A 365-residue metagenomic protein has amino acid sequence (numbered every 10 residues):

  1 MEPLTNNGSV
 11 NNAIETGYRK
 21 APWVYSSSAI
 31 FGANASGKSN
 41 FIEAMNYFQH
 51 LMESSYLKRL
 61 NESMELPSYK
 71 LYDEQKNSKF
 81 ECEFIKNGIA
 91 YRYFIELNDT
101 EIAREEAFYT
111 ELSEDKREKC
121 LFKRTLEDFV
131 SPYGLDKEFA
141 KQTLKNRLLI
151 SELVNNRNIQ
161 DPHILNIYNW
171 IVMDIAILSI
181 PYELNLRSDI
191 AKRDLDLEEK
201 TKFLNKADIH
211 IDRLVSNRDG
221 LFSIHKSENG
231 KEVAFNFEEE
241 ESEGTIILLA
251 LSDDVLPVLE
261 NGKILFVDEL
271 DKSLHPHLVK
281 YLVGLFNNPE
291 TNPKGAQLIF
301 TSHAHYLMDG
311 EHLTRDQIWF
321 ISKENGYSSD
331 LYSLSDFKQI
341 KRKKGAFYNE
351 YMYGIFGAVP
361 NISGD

Functional and structural regions predicted by a protein language model:
M1-H50, N229-V359: Switch/communication elements of ASCE P-loop NTPase nucleotide-binding domains
I14-A29, A33, I42-D99: Conserved P-loop NTP-binding catalytic core
E43-N77, R147-K202, N288-L298, H303-L307: An exposure/low-complexity boundary signal
Q75-N77, G88-A90, D99-A103, I209-I211 (+2 more regions): Coil-to-beta-strand transition motifs
E83-I85, F108-T110, I224-S227, S322: A generic structural motif
R92-R218: Electropositive, glycine-dotted interaction segments that contact anionic polymers or phosphate-rich ligands
R218-E232: Pre-Walker A segment
P360-D365: Conserved AAA+ ATPase small/helical "lid" subdomain
